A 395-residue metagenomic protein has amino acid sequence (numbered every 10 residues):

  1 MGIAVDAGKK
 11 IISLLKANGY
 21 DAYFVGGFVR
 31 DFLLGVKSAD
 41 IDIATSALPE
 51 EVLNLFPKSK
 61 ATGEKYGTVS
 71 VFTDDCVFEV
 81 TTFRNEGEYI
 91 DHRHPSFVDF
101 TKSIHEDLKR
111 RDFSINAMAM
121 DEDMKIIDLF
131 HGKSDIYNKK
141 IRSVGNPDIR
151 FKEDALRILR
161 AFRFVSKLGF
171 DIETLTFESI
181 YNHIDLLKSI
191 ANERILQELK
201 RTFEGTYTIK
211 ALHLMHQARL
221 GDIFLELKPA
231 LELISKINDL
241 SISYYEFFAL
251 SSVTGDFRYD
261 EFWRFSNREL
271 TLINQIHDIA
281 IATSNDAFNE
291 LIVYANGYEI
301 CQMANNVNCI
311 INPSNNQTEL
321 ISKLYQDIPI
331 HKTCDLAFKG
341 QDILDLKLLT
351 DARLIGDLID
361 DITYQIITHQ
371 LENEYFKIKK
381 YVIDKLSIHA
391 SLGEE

Functional and structural regions predicted by a protein language model:
M1-E395: Catalytic cores of the polymerase beta-like nucleotidyltransferase superfamily and closely associated nucleotide
